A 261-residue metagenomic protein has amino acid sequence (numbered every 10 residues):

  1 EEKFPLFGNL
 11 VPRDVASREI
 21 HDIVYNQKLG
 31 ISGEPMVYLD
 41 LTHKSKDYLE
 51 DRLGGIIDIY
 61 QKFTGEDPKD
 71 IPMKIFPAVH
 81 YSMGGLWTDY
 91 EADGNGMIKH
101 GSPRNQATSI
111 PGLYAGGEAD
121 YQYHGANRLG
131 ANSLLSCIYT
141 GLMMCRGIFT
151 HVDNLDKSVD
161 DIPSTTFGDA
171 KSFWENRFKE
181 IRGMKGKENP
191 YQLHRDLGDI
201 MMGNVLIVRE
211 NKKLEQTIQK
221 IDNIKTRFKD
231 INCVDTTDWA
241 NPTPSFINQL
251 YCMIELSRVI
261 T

Functional and structural regions predicted by a protein language model:
E1-D67, I71-K74, G147-D153: An anion/pyrophosphate-binding glycine-rich loop and adjacent beta-alpha core in soluble alpha-beta enzymes
D47-T108: Accessory "access/gating" subregions that flank catalytic or transport cores
H80, S102-G112, S133-T140, N189 (+1 more regions): Secondary-structure capping and boundary motifs in well-ordered enzyme cores
H100-N127: Short FAD-binding loop at a beta-strand-to-alpha-helix junction that anchors the flavin cofactor in diverse
Q122-I148: A conserved FAD-binding loop/helix module that cradles the flavin
H151-W239: Long, amphipathic alpha-helical stalk/connector segments used for oligomerization, subunit docking, or mechanical
R227-I260: C-terminal amphipathic alpha-helical interaction region
